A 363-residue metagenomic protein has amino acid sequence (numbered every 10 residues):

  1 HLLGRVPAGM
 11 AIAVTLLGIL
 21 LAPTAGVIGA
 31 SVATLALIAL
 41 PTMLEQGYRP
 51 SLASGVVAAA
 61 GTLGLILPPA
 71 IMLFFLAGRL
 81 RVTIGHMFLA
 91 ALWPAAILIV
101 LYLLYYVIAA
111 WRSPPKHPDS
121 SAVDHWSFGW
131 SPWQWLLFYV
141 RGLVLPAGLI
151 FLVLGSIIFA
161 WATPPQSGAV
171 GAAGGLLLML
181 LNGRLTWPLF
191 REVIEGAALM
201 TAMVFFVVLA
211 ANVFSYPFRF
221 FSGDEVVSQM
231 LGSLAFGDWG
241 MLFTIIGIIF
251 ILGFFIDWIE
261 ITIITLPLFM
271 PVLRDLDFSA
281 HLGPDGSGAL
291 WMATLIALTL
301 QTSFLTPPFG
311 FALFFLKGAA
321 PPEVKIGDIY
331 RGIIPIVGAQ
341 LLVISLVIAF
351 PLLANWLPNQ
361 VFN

Functional and structural regions predicted by a protein language model:
L2-G9, A60, A91, A95 (+7 more regions): Loop-to-transmembrane-helix entry motif
G4-I71, F75, I259-I296: Hydrophobic transmembrane alpha-helices that form the pore/transport pathway of multi-pass ion and small-solute
L16-L21, A60-I66, V207-P217, G247-F255 (+5 more regions): Hydrophobic transmembrane alpha-helices
L21, A53-L73, A90-Y105, M292 (+2 more regions): Membrane-embedded alpha-helical segments of transport systems, primarily multispan ion/solute transporters
V27, F74, I99-V107, W111 (+6 more regions): Membrane-embedded alpha-helical segments of multi-pass transporters/permeases
F75, R79, H86-M200, F314-P335 (+1 more regions): Long, contiguous bundles of hydrophobic transmembrane helices that form the permeation core of multi-pass
E192-G223, L242-F243, F250: Core transmembrane alpha-helical segments of multi-pass membrane transporters/permeases
G247, W258, T262-I263, R274-N363: C-terminal transmembrane helix pair
